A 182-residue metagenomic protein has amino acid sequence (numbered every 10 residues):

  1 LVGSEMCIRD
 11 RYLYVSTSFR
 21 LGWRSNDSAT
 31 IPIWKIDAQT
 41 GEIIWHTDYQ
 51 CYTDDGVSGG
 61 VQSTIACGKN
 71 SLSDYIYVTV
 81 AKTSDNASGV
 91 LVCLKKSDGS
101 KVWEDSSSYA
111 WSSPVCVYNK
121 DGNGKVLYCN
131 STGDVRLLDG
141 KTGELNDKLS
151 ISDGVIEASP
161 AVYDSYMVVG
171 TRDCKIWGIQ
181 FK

Functional and structural regions predicted by a protein language model:
L1-I8: Short, small-residue-biased leader/transition segments that mark boundaries at the very start of proteins
F19-R24, K82-N86, G133-D134, C174-W177: Short glycine/acidic-enriched loop and turn motifs that connect beta-strands
I31-W34, G89-V92, D134-R136, K175-W177: A short loop-to-beta-strand structural motif that recurs across blades of beta-propeller domains
P32, E42-V57, S100-S106, E144-S152: Aromatic (tryptophan-biased) beta-strands that constitute blades/sheets of beta-rich domains
D37-T40, K95-D98, D139-G143, F181-K182: Short loop/turn segments that connect beta-strands within beta-propeller blades
Y52-Q62, W111, G154-E157: Short glycine-/Asp-/Thr-/Trp-enriched loop segments that recur within the blades of beta-propeller repeat domains
I151-K182: Blade-level signature of beta-propeller repeat domains, shared across WD40, Kelch, NHL, RCC1 and BNR/Asp-box propellers
